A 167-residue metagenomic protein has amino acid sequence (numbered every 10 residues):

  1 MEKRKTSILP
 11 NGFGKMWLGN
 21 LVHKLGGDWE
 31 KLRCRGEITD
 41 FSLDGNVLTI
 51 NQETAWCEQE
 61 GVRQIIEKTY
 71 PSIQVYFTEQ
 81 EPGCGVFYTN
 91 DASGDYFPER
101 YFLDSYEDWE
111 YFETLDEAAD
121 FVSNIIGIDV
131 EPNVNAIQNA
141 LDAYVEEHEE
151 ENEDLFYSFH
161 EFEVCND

Functional and structural regions predicted by a protein language model:
M1-D167: Intrinsic low-complexity, intrinsically disordered or marginally ordered coil/linker segments
